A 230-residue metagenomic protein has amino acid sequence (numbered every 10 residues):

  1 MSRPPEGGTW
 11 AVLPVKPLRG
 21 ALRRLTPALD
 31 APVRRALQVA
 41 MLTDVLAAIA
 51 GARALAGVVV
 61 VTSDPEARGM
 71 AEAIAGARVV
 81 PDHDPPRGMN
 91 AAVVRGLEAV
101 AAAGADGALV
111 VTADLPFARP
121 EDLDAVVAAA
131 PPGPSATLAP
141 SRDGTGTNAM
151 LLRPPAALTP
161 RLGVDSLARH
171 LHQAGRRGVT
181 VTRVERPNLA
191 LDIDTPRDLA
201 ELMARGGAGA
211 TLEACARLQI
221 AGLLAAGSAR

Functional and structural regions predicted by a protein language model:
M1-L25: N-terminal nucleotide-binding beta1-loop-alpha1 segment
P4, H172-R230: Conserved alpha/beta core of the MobA/IspD/sugar-nucleotide pyrophosphorylase nucleotidyltransferase superfamily
Q38-L55: A short, N-terminal amphipathic alpha-helix
R53-V79: Acidic donor-binding segment of Leloir-type glycosyltransferases
M70-G107: Short phosphate-binding loop-to-helix
L109-V111: Short aromatic-hydrophobic micro-motifs that form the base-stacking/packing surface for donor nucleotide recognition
A118-G144: Conserved donor-nucleotide/metal-binding helix-loop-beta segment in metal-dependent transferases, i.e., the alpha-helix
L152-A174: Short, glycine-/small-residue-rich phosphate/pyrophosphate-handling segment
